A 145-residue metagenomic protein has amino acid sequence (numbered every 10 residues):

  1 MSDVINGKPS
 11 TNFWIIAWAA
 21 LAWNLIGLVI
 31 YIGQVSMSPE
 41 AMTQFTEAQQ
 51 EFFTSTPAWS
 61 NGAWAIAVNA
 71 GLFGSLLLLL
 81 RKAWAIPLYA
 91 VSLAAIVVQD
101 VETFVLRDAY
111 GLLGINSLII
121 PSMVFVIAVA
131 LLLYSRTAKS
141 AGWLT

Functional and structural regions predicted by a protein language model:
S2-T145: Topology signature of small-to-medium multi-pass alpha-helical membrane proteins
